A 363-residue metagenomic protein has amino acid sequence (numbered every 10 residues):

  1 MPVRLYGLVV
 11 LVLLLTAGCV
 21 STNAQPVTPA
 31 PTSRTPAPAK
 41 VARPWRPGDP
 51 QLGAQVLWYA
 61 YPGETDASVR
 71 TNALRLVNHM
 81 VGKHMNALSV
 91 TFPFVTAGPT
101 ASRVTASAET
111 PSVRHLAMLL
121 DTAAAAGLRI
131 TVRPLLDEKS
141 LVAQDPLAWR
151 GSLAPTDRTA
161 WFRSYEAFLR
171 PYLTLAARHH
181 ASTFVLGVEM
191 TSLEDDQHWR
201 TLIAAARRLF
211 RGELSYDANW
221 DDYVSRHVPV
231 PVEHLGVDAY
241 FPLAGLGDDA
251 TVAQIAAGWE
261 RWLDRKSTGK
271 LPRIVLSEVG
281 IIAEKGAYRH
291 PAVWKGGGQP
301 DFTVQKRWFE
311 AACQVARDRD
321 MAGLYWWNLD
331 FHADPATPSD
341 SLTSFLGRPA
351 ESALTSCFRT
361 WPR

Functional and structural regions predicted by a protein language model:
T16-G18: C-terminal motif of bacterial Sec signal peptides marking the signal peptidase cleavage site
V20, A37-G48, S68, K306-R307 (+1 more regions): Aromatic-rich peripheral "rim/lid" segments of glycoside hydrolase catalytic domains that contact and position glycan
P31-M80: Boundary/entry segment of secreted carbohydrate-active catalytic domains
E64-V81, F162-L175, N219-V228, K306-Q314: Short, acidic/polar
T65-G82, V104-A125: Aromatic- and glycine-enriched glycan-recognition loops and surfaces that form the carbohydrate-binding subsites
K83-S102, R114-L193, W327-H332: Substrate-binding cleft and catalytic face of glycoside hydrolase catalytic domains, especially the flexible beta-alpha
S112-V113, M118, A126, R133 (+6 more regions): Glycoside hydrolase catalytic-domain groove-lining segments
F168, T183, L193-D217: Active-site neighborhood of glycoside hydrolase catalytic domains
